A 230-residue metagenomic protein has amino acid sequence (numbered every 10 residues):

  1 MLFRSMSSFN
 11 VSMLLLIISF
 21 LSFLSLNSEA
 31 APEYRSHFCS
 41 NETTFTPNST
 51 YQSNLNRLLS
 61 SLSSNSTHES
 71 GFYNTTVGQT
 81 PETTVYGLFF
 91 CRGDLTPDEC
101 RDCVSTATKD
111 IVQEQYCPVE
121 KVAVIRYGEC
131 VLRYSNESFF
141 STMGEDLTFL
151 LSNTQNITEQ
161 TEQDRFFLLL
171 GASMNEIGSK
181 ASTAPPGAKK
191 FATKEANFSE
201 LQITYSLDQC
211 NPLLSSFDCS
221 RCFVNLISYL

Functional and structural regions predicted by a protein language model:
L2-L230: Extracellular secretory-pathway ectodomains and N-terminal mature segments of eukaryotic proteins
